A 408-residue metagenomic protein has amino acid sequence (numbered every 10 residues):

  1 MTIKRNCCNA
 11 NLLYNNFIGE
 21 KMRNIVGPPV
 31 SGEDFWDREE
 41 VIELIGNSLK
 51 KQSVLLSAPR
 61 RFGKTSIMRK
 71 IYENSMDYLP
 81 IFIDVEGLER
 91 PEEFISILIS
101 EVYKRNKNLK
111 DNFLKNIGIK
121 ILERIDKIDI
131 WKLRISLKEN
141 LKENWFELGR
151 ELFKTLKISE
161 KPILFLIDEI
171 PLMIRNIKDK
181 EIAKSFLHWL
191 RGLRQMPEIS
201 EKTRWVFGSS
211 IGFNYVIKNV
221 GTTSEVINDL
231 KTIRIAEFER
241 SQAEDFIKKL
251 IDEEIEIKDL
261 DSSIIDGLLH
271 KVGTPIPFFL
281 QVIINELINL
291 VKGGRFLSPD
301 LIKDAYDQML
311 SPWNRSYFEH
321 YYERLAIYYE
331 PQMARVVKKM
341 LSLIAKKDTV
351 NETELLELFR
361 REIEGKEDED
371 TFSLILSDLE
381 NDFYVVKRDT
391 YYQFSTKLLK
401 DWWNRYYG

Functional and structural regions predicted by a protein language model:
N6-N74: Walker A/P-loop-proximal flanking segment of P-loop NTPase domains
F17, K161-I163, L172-K271, F278 (+3 more regions): The catalytic "switch" region of P-loop NTPases
Q52-F62, S66-K180, T203, E369-D370: P-loop NTPase nucleotide-binding core
N74, E286, D378-N381: Alpha-helical DNA-recognition elements
K271-E367: Winged-helix-like regulatory helical subdomains adjacent to P-loop NTPase cores
I363-N381: Short amphipathic alpha-helical interaction segments
E380-D389: A short, conserved structural fragment
R388-W402: Accessory beta->alpha helical hairpin/"wing" motif in late/C-terminal subdomains of nucleic-acid enzymes
